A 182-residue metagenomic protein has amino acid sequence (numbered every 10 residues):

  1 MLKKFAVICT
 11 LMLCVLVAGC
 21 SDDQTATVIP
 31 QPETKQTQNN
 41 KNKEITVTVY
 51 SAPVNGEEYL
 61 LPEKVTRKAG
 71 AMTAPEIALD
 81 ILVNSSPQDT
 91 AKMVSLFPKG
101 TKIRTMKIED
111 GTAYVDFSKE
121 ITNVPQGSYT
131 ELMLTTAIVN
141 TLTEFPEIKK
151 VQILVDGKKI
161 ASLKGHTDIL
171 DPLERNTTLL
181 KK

Functional and structural regions predicted by a protein language model:
L2-K182: Bimodal "functional hotspot" detector
